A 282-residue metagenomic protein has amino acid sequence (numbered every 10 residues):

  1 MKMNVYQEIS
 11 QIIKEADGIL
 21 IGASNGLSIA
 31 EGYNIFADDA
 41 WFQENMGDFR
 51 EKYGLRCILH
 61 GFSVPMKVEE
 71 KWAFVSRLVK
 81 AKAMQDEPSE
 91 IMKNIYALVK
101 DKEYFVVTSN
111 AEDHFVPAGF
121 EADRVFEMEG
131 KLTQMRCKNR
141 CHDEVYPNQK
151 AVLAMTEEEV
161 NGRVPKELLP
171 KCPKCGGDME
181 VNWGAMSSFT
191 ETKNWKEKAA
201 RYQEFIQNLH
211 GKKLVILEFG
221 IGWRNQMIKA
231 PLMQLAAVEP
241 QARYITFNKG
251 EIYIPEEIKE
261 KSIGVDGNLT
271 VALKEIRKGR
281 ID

Functional and structural regions predicted by a protein language model:
M1-D282: Conserved catalytic alpha/beta core of Sir2/sirtuin-type deacylases, generalized to analogous enzyme cores that bind
